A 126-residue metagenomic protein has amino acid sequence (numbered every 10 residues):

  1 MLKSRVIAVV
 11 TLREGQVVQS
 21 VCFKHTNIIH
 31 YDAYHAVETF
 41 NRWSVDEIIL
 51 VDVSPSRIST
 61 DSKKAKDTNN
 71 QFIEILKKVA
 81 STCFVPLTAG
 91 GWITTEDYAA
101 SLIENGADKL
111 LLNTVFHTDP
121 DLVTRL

Functional and structural regions predicted by a protein language model:
M1-F84, I93-D97, T118: Conserved N-terminal beta1-alpha1 strand-loop-helix module at the mouth
I49-D52, T88, L110-L112: Conserved beta-strand positions in the central sheet of alpha/beta enzyme cores
P55, A100-R125: Glycine-rich phosphate-binding active-site loops on the catalytic face of alpha/beta enzymes
A89-E104: Short N-terminal secondary-structure initiator segments
